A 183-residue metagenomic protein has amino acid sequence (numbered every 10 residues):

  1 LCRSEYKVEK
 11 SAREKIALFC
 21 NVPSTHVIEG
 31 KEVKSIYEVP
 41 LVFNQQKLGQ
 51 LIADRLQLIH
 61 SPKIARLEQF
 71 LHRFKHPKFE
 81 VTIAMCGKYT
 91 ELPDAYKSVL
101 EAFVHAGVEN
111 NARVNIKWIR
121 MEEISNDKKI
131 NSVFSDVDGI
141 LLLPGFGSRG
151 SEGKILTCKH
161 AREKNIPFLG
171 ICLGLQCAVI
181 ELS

Functional and structural regions predicted by a protein language model:
L1-L182: N-terminal beta1-alpha1 cap of cysteine-dependent amidohydrolase-like domains
